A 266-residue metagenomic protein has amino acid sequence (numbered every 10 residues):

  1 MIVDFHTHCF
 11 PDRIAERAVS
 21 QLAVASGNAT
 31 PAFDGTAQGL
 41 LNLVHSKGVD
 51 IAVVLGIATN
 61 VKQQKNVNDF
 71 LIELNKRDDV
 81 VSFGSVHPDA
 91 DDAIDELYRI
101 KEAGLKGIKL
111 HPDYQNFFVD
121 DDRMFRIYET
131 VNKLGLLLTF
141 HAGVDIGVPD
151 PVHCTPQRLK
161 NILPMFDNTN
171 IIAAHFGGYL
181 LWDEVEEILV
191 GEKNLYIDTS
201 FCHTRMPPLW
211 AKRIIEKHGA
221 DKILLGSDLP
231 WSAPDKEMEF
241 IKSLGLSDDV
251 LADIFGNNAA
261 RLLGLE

Functional and structural regions predicted by a protein language model:
M1-H8, A15-I51, K217-L224, S232-E266: Mid-to-C-terminal alpha-helical segments outside catalytic/metal-binding sites
I2-F5, V53-L55, F83-G84, K109 (+3 more regions): Active-site neighborhood of phospho(di)ester-bond hydrolases with catalytic His/Asp-centered motifs
H6, V44, L71, I100 (+8 more regions): Conserved, mostly hydrophobic/aromatic
H6-D12, H141, H175: Histidine-centered divalent metal-coordination motifs
A37-L41, N68-I72, L97, M124 (+4 more regions): Generic structural signal for well-ordered alpha-helices, preferentially at hydrophobic/aromatic core positions
L43-S46, R99, N161, E187-I188 (+3 more regions): Well-formed, non-transmembrane alpha-helical positions, independent of function
D50-I51, T59-I146, D150-H153, R205: Active-site gating/metal-coordination segments in enzymes
K106-G107, D120-L224: Catalytic pocket-lining loop regions of alpha/beta-barrel enzymes, especially the amidohydrolase/enolase/GH5 lineages
